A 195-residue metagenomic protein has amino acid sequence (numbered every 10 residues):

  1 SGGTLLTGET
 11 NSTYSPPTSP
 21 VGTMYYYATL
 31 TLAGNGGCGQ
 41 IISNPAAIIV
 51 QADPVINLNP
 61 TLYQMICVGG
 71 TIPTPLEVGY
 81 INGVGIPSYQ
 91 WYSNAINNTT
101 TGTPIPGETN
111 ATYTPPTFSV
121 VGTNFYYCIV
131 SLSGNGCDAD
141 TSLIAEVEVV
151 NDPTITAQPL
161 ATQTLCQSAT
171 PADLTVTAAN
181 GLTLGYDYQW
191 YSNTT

Functional and structural regions predicted by a protein language model:
S1, Y80-S93, A179-S192: Solvent-exposed loop segments of extracellular immunoglobulin-like
G2-S19, Y92-F118, Y191-T195: Surface-exposed, flexible coil segments in extracellular/virion-facing regions
V21-Y25, I86, V121-F125, G185: Extracellular Ig-like/FN3 beta-sandwich strand-entry sites
Y25-T31, Y92, F125-S131, Q189-Y191: Extracellular recognition modules
T31-G39, S131-D138: Short, solvent-exposed loop/turn segments at the edges of extracellular beta-sandwich modules
A46-A52, A145-N151: Interdomain boundary/hinge segments at the C-termini of tandem beta-sandwich modules
A52-T61, D152-P159: Proline-enriched interdomain boundary motifs that mark the N-terminal boundary and often initiate the first structured
G70-I81, A169-A179: A short beta-strand segment in extracellular, disulfide-stabilized domains
